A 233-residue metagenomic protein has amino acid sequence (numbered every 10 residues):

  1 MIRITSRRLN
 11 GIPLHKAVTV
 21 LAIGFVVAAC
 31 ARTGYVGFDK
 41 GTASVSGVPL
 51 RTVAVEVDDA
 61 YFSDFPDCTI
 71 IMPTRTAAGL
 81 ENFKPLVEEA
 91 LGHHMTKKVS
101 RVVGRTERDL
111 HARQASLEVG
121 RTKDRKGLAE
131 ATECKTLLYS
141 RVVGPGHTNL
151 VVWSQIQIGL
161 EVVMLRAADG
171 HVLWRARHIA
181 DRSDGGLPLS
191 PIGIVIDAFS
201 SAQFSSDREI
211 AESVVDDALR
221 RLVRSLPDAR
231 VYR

Functional and structural regions predicted by a protein language model:
M1-A28: Sec-dependent bacterial lipoprotein signal peptides
V26-A29, D67, E161: A general secondary-structure boundary signal
C30-P66, L128-A131, R166-R233: C-terminal/domain-edge helix-coil "capping" segments
V53-D64, E89-V102, V143-I156, Q203-F204: Short, charge-rich amphipathic segments
F65-Y139, H171, H178, D217-L226 (+1 more regions): N-terminal segment of the mature soluble domain
V119-R175, I179, S183-G186, D197: Surface-exposed short loop/turn segments
